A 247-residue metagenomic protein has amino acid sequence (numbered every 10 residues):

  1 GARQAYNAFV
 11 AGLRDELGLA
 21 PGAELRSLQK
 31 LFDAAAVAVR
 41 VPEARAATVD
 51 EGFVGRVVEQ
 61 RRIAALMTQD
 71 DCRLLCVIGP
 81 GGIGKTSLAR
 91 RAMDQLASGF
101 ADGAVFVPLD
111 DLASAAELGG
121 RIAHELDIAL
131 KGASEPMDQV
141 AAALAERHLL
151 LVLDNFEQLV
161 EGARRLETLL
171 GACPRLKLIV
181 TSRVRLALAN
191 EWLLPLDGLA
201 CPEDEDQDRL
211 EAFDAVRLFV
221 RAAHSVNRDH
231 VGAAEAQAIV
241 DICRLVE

Functional and structural regions predicted by a protein language model:
G1-E43, C243: An N-terminal, helix-rich hydrophobic module
V41-E247: Aliphatic-rich helical/repeat scaffold segments used for oligomerization and domain docking
